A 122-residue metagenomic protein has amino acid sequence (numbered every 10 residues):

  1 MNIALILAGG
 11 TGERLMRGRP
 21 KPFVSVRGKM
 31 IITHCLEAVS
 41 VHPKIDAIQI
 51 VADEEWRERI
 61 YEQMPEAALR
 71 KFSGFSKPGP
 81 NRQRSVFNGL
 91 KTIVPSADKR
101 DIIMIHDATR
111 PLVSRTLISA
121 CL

Functional and structural regions predicted by a protein language model:
M1-N2, I45, F72, K99-D101: Local beta-strand N-terminus motif with an aromatic residue
N2-E54: N-terminal glycine-rich phosphate-binding loop and ensuing alpha1 helix
G10-E13, E54-W56, P80-N81, A108-P111: Short glycine-rich anion-binding loops that position phosphate/pyrophosphate groups of nucleotides and phosphorylated
L36-S40, M64, I93: Hydrophobic C-terminal alpha-helix "anchor/cap" residues
H42-K44, P65-K71, S96-A97: Short helix-capping segments at alpha-helix termini
R57-Q63: Acidic helix N-cap motif at the loop->helix transition within catalytic regions of sugar-transfer enzymes
A67-R82: Conserved donor nucleotide-binding strand/loop of the catalytic core
P80-L122: Conserved beta-loop-beta/alpha segment of the NTase-like Rossmann-fold superfamily that binds/positions NTPs
